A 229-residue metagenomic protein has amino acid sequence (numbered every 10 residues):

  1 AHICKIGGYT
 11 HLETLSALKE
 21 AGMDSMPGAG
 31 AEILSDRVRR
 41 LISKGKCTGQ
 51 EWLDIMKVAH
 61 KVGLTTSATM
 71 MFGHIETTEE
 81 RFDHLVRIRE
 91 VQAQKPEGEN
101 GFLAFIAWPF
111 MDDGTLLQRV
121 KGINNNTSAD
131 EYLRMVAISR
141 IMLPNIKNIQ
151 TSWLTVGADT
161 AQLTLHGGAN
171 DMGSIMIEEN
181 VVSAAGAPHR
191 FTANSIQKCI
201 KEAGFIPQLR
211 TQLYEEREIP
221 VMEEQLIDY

Functional and structural regions predicted by a protein language model:
A1, G30-I33, M70-E76, P109-D113 (+2 more regions): Active-site-proximal loop/turn and secondary-structure-junction residues that shape catalytic pockets, frequently
A1-L64, M71-K95, V120-T127, G186-A187: Conserved non-cysteine loop/helix-boundary elements of the Radical SAM core domain that shape
P27, S67-T69, D171-I175: Short hydrophobic alpha-helical runs that function as membrane-insertion/retention elements
L85, A93-Y229: Auxiliary Fe-S-binding modules of radical SAM enzymes
